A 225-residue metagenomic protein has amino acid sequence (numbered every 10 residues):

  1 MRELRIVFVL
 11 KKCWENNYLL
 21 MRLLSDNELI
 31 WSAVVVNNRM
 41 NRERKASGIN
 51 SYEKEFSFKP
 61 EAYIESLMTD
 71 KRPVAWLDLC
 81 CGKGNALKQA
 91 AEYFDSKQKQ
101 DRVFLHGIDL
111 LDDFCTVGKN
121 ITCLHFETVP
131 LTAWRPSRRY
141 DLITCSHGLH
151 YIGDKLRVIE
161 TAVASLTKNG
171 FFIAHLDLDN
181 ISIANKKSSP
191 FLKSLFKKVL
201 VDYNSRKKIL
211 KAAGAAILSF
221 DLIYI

Functional and structural regions predicted by a protein language model:
N17-K71: Class I SAM-dependent methyltransferase Rossmann-like catalytic core, especially the SAM/SAH-binding loop
A75-L77, G82-T132: Class I SAM-dependent methyltransferase SAM/SAH-binding core
T132-I143: A short acidic, Gly/Pro-enriched loop at the edge of an enzyme's catalytic core that lines a small-molecule cofactor
D141-K155: A short SAM/SAH-binding and catalytic strip from SAM-dependent methyltransferases
L156-K168: A short glycine-rich, Lys/Arg-flanked "PGG" loop and its adjoining helix->strand segment in the class I
N169-D177: Conserved beta-strand signature within the Rossmann-like core of class I S-adenosyl-L-methionine
K186-I217: Conserved Class I S-adenosyl-L-methionine
